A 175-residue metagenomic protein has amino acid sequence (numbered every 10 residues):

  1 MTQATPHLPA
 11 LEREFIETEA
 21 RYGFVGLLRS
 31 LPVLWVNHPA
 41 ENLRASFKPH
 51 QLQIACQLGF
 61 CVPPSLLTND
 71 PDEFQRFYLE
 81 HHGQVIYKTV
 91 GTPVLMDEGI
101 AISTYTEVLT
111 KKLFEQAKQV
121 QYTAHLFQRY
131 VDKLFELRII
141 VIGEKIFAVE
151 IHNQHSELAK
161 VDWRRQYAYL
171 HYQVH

Functional and structural regions predicted by a protein language model:
M1-V62, Q75-R76: Conserved N-proximal alpha/beta basic substrate-recognition cap immediately N-terminal to, or forming the N-lobe
R21-G23, P71-Q75, L109-A117: Intrinsically disordered, low-complexity boundary segments flanking structured domains
P32-L34, P64, G83, T123: A generic secondary-structure signal marking the coil-to-beta-strand transition
N37, P64-L67, R129: Structural signal for conserved beta-strand scaffold positions within catalytic alpha/beta enzyme cores
A45-P49, C56-F60, S65-L95: Hydrophobic, aromatic-enriched interface-forming segments
L79-H175: Phosphate-binding site of ATP-dependent enzymes
